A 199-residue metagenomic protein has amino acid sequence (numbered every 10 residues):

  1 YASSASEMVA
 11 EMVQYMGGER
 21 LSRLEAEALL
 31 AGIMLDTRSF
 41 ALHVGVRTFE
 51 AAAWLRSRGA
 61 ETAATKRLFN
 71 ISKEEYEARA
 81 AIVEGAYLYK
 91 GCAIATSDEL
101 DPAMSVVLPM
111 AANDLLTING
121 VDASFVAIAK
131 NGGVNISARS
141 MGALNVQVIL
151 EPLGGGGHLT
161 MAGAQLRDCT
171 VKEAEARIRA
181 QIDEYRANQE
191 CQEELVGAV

Functional and structural regions predicted by a protein language model:
Y1-G32: A short, charged helix-loop
G18, L30, M34-V199: Hydrophobic helix-and-loop "lid/oligomerization" segment in the mid-to-C-terminal part of catalytic domains
